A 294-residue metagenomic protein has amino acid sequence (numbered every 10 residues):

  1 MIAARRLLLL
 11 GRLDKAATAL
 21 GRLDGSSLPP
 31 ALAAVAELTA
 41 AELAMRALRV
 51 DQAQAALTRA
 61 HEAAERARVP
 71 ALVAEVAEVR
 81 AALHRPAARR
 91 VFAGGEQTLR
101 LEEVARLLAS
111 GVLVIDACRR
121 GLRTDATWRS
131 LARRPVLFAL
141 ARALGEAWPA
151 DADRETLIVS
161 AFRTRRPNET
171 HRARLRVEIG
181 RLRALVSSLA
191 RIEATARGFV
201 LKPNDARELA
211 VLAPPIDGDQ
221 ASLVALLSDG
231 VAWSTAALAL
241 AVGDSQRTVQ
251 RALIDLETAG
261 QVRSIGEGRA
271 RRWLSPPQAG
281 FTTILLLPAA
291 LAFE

Functional and structural regions predicted by a protein language model:
I2, L32-V35, T39, R46 (+2 more regions): "A position-specific structural signal for the A-helix of alpha-solenoid helical repeats
A17-L28, T58-V69: Amphipathic alpha-helical segments of tetratricopeptide repeats
V73-F138, R142, A184, S188-A221 (+1 more regions): Short boundary/linker motifs that mark transitions into or out of structured domains
L140, L144-R174: Positively charged, aromatic-enriched patches within helix-turn-helix-type DNA-binding elements, predominantly
D151-A161, V231-V242: Short acidic, hydrophobic short linear motifs in intrinsically disordered regions
N168, R172-V211, I254-R271: DNA-binding patch around the recognition helix
R207-A221, Q278-E294: Short, amphipathic alpha-helical interaction segments positioned at domain boundaries
